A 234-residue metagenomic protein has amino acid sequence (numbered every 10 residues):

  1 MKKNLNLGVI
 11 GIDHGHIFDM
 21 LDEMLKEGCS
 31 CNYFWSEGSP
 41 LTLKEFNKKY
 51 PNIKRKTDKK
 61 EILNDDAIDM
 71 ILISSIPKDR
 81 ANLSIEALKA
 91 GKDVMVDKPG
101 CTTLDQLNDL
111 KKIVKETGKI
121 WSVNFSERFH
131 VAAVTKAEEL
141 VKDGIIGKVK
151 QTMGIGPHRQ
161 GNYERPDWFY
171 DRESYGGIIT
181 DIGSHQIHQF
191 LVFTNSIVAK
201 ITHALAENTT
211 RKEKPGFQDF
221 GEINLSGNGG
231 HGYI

Functional and structural regions predicted by a protein language model:
M1, D181, H188-I234: Contiguous beta-strand/loop segments that form the cofactor/metal-binding neighborhood of enzyme cores
M1-Y50, F190: N-terminal Rossmann-like dinucleotide-binding module
K54-N64: Short acidic low-complexity segments
D69-M70, I76-P77, A81-F125: Beta-strand-loop-alpha-helix segment that lines the small-molecule cofactor/substrate pocket of alpha/beta enzymes
C101-N162: A contiguous active-site-proximal alpha/beta segment in oxidoreductase catalytic domains
N124-S126, D143-E164, I178, I182-H185 (+2 more regions): NAD(P)-dependent dehydrogenases' Rossmann-like dinucleotide-binding region
